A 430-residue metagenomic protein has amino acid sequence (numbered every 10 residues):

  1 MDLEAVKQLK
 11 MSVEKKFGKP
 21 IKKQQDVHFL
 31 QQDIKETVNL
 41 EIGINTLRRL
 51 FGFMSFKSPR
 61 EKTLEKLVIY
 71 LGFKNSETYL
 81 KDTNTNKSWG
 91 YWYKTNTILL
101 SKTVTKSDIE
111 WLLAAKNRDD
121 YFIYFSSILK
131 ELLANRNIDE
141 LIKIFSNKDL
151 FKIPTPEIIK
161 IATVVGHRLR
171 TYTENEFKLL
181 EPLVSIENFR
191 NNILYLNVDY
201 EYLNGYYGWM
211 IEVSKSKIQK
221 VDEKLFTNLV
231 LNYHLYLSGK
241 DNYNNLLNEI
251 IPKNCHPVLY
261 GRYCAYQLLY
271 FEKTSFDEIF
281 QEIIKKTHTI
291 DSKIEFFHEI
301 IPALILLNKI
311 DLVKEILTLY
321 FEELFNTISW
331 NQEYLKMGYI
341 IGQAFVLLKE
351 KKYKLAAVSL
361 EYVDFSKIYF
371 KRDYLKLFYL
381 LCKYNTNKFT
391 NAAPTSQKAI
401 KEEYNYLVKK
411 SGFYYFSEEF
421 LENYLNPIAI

Functional and structural regions predicted by a protein language model:
M1-D33: A short, Lys/Arg-rich alpha-helix, primarily the initiator
G18-K22, D33-P59, V68: Recognition helix of helix-turn-helix/homeodomain-like DNA-binding domains that insert into the DNA major groove
E61-S76: DNA major-groove recognition helix of helix-turn-helix/homeodomain DNA-binding modules
S76-W111: Intrinsically disordered, low-complexity regulatory regions of eukaryotic transcription factors
D108-K116, I128-L129: Extended amphipathic alpha-helical scaffold segments
F122-I430: Extended amphipathic alpha-helical coiled-coil/heptad-repeat regions
